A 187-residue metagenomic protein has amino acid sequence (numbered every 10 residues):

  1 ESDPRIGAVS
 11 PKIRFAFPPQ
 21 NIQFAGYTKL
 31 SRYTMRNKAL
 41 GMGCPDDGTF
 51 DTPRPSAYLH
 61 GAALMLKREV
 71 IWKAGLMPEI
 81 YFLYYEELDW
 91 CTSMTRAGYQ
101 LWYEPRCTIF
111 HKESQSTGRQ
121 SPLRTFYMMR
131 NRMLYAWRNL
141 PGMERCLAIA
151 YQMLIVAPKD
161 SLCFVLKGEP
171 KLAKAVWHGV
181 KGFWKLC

Functional and structural regions predicted by a protein language model:
E1-F24, K29-Y33: Conserved donor NDP-sugar-binding/catalytic core segment of glycosyltransferases
A8-K12, L40, E104-P105, K112: Short glycine/serine/threonine-enriched helix-capping/active-site loop that flanks the nucleotide-sugar donor pocket
V9-P11, M35, K67, C91-M94 (+2 more regions): Generic structural signal for small/hydrophobic residues in well-ordered secondary structure, especially within
P11, K29-A57: Short, flexible, basic/aromatic active-site loop/helix in glycosyltransferases
P18, L40, K73-A74, K112 (+1 more regions): Residues that scaffold the ATP/ADP-binding catalytic core of kinase and kinase-like folds
A57-L76, I80-T108: A short, conserved alpha-helix in the catalytic core of glycosyltransferases
E113-G118: Short acidic, glycine/proline-rich loop/turn micro-motifs
L123-N131, P141-C187: Non-catalytic, C-terminal membrane-associated alpha-helical segments of glycosyltransferases
